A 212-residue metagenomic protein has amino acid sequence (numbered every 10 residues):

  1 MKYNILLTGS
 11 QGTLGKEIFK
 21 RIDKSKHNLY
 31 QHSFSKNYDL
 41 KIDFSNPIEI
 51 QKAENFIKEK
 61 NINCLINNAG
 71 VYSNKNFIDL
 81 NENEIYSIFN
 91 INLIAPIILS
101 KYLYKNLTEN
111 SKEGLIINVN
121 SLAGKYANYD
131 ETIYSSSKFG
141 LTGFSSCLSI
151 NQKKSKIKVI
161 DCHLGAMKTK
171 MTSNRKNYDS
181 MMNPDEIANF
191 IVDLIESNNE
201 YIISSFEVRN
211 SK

Functional and structural regions predicted by a protein language model:
Q11, G15-F19: N-terminal Rossmann NAD(P)H-binding glycine-rich loop of SDR-like oxidoreductase domains
F34-I48: Rossmann-fold cofactor-recognition segment
N68-N74: Conserved NAD(P)H cofactor-binding loop of Rossmann-fold oxidoreductase domains
N76-F77, E84-Y86: Substrate-binding pocket helix/loop in short-chain dehydrogenase/reductase
S100, S137-K138: Active-site helix of classical SDR
S121: Residue(s) in the substrate-gating loop at a strand-loop-helix junction that position the organic substrate next
D161, K176-K212: C-terminal helical subdomain
